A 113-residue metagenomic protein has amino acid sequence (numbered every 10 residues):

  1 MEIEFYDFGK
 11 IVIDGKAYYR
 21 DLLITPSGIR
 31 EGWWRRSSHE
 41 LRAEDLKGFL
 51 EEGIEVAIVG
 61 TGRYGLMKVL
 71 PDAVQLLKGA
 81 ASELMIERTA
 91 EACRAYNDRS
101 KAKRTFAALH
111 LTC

Functional and structural regions predicted by a protein language model:
M1-E44, E52, R99-T112: Non-catalytic interface/targeting segments
G32, G65-V69, R94-A95: Short active-site-adjacent helix-start/loop capping segments
L46, A73-V74, C93-Y96: Short amphipathic alpha-helical segments and helix-helix/interface helices
I54-E87: Mid-chain, well-packed structural core segment of small domains
R63, A90, L111-C113: Acidic, glycine-rich active-site loops and adjacent beta-strand->loop/helix elements that engage anionic groups
G79-L109: C-terminal structural segments of small proteins and small subunits
